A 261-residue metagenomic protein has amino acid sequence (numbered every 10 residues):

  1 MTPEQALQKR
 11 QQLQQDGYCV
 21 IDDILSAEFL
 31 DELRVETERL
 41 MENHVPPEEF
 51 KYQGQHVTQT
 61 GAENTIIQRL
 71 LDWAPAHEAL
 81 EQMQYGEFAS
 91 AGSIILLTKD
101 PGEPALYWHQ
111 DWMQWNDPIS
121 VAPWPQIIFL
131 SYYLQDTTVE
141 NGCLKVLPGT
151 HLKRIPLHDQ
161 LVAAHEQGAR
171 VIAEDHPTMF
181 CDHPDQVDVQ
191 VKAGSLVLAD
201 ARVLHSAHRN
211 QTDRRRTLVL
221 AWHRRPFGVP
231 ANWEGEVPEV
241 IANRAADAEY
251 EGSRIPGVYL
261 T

Functional and structural regions predicted by a protein language model:
M1-D16, D22-S120, W233: Non-heme Fe(II)-dependent double-stranded beta-helix
Y18, P125-F129, N141, Q186 (+1 more regions): Extracellular structured ligand-interaction cores
N43, L196-L198, R202-T261: Non-heme Fe(II)/2-oxoglutarate
H56, H109, H151, H205 (+1 more regions): Histidine-centered active-site/metal-ligand motif
T98-D100, L147-R154, A221-F227: Short edge-strand/loop segments of extracellular domains
P104-Q110, D117-I119, E140-V146, I155-D159 (+1 more regions): A short secondary-structure junction signal
P118-V139, Q190-A193, A221-R224: Short, conserved beta-strand element in jelly-roll/cupin
T137-L204: Double-stranded beta-helix
